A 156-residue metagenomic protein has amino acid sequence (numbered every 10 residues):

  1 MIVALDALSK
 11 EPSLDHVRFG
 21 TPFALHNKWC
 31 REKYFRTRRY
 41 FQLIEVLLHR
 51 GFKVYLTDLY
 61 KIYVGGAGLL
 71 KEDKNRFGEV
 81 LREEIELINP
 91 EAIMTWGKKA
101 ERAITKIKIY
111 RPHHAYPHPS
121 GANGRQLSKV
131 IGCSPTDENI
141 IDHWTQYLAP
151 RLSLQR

Functional and structural regions predicted by a protein language model:
M1-M94, K98-R102, I107, P117 (+1 more regions): A polyanion-binding, active-site-adjacent surface
Y110-Y147: Short, flexible loop segments at boundaries between secondary-structure elements
Q146-R156: A charged, well-structured terminal subsegment
